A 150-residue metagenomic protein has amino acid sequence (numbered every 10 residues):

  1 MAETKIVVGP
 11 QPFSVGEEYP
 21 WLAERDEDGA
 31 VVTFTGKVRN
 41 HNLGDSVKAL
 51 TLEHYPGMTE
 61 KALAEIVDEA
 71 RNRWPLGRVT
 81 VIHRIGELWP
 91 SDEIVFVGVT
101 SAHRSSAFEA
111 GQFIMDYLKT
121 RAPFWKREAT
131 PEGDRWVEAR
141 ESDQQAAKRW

Functional and structural regions predicted by a protein language model:
M1-I94, A102, S106-Q112, D116-W150: N-terminal, polar/charged subdomain of small-to-medium soluble alpha/beta proteins
V97: Residues lining hydrophobic/aromatic ligand-binding pockets adjacent to catalytic sites
